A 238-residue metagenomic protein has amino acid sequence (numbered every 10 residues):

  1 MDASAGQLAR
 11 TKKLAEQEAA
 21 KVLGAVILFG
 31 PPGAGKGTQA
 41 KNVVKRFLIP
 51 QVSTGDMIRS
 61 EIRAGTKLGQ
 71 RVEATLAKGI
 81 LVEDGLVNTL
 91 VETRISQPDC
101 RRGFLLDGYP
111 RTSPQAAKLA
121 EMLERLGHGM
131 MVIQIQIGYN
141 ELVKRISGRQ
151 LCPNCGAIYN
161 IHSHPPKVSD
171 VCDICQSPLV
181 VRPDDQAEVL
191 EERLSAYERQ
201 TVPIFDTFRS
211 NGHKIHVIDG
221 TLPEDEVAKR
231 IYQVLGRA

Functional and structural regions predicted by a protein language model:
M1-A238: Glycine-rich phosphate-binding loop of ATP-dependent small-molecule kinases
